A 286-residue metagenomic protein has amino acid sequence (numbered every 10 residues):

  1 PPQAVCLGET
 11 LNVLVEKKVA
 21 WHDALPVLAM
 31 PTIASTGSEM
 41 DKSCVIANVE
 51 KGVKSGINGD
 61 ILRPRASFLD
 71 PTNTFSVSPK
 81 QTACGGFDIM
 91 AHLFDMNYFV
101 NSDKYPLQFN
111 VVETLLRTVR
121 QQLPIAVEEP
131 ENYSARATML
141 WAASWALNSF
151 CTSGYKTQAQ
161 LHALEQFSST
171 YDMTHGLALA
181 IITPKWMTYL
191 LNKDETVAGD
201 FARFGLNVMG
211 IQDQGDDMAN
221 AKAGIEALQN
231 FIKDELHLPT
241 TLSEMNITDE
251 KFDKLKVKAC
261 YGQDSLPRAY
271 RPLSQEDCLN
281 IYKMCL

Functional and structural regions predicted by a protein language model:
P2-L107, G199-D200: A glycine/threonine-rich phosphate-anchoring loop and its flanking beta-alpha core in nucleotide/phosphate-binding
N12, F167, L242: Short helix/strand-bridging catalytic loops that position acidic/His residues to coordinate divalent metals and engage
M96-A227: Active-site segments that bind and position negatively charged phosphate/pyrophosphate groups
R203-L286: C-terminal charged capping/lid subdomain of soluble metabolic enzymes
